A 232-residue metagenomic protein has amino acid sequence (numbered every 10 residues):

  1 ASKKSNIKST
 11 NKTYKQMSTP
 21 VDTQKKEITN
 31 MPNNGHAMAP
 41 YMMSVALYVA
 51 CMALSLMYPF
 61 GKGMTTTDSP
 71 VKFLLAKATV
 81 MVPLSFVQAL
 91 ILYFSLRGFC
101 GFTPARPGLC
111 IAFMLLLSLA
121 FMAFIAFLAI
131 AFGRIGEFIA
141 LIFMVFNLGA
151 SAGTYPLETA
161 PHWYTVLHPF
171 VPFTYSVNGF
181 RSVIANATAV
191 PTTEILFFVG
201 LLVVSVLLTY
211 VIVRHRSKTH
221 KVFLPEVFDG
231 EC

Functional and structural regions predicted by a protein language model:
S2-C232: Membrane-spanning alpha-helical segments of multipass transporters and channels
